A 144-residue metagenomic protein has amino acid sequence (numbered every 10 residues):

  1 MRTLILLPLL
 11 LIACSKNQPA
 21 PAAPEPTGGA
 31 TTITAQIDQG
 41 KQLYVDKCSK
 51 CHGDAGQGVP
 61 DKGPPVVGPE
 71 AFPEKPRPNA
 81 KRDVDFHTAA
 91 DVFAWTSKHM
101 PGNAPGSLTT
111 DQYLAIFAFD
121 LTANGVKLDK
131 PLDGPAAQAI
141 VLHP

Functional and structural regions predicted by a protein language model:
M1-L7: Sec-dependent signal peptide recognition, specifically the positively charged N-region followed immediately by
L11-A13: C-terminal motif of bacterial Sec signal peptides marking the signal peptidase cleavage site
Q18-L43, V59, A104: Electrostatic cytochrome c docking/interface patches
T34-V59, G63, V67-P69: Sequence/structural segment immediately N-terminal to covalent heme-attachment motifs in c-type and related
G56-V92: Gly/Gly-Pro-rich "capping" loops immediately C-terminal to redox-active cysteine motifs in periplasmic/lumenal
F86-S97, T110, L114-A118: An amphipathic alpha-helix signature
N103-P144: Flexible coil segments in periplasmic/lumen-exposed cytochrome c-class electron-transfer proteins
